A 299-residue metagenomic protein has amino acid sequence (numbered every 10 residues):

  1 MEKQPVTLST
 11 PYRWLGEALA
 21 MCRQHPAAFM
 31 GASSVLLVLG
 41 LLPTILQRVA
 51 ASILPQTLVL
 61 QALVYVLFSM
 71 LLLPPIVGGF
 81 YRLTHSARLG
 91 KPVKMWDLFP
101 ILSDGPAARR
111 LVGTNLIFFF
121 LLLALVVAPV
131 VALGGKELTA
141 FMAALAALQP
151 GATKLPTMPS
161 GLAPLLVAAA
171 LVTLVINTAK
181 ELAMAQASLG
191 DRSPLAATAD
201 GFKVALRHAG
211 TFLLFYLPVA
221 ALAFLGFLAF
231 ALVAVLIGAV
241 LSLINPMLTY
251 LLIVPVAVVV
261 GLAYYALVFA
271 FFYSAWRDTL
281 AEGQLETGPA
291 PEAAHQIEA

Functional and structural regions predicted by a protein language model:
M1-A299: Hydrophobic alpha-helical membrane segments
